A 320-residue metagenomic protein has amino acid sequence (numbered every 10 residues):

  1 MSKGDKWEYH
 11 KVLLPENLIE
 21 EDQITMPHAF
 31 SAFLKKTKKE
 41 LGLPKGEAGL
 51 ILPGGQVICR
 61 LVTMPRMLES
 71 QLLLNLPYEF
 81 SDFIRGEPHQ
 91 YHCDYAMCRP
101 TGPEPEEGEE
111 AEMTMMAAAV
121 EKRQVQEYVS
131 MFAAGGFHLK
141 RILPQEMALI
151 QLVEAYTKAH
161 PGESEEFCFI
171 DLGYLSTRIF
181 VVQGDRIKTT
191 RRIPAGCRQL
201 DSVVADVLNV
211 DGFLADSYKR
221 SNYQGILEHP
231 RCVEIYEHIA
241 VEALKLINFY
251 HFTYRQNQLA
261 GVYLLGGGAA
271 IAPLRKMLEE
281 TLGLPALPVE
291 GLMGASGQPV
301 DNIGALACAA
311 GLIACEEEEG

Functional and structural regions predicted by a protein language model:
M1-F83, Q126, G136-H138: Non-catalytic, solvent-exposed interaction/assembly segments
M1-K11, L50, E110-S217: Small-residue (GG/TT-enriched) beta-loop-alpha framework at ligand/catalytic clefts
A29-G42, K158-E165, K245-N248: Phosphate-interacting basic helix/loop segments used at nucleotide- and nucleic-acid interfaces
I51-T157, L292-A295: Active-site neighborhood for divalent-cation/phosphate handling
A148-Q151, A269, L287-G320: Glycine-rich phosphate-binding/hydrolytic loop that grips phosphoryl groups
L214-G261, G268: Adenine-nucleotide phosphate-binding core of ATP-dependent small-molecule kinases
V241-L244, R255-Y263, K276, N302-G320: C-terminal, charged interaction/regulatory segments at domain termini
Q258-L284: Glycine-rich phosphate-binding loops at beta-strand->alpha-helix junctions
